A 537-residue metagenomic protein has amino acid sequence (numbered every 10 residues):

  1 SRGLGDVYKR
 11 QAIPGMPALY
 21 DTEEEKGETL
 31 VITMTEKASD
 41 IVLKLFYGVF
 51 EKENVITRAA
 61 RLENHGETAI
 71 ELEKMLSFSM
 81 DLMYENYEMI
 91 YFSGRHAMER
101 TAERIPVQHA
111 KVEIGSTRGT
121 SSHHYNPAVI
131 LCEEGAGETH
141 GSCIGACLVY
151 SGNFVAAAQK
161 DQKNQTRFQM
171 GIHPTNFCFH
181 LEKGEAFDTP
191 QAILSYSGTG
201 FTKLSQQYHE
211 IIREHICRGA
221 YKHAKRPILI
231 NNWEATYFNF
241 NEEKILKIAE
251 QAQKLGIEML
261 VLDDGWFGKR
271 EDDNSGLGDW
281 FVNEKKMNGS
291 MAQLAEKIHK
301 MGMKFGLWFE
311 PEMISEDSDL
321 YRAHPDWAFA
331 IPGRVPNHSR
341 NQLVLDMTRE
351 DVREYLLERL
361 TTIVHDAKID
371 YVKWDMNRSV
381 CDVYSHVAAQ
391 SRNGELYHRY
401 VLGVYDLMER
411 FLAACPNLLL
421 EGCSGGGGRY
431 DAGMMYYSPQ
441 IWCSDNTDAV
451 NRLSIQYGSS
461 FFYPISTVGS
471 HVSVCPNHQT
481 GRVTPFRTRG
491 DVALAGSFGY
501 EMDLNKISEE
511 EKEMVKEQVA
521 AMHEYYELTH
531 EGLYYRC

Functional and structural regions predicted by a protein language model:
G3-Y8: Short, small-residue-biased leader/transition segments that mark boundaries at the very start of proteins
Y20-I41, F46-K52, T57-A59, E63-H65 (+3 more regions): Beta-strand-rich recognition/accessory modules
E28-L30, E501-C537: Glycan-recognition and catalytic regions of carbohydrate-active enzymes
V42, G48, I56, A60-L62 (+12 more regions): Active-site and adjacent substrate-binding regions of carbohydrate-active enzymes
F46-T101: Acidic (Asp/Glu-rich), glycine- and aromatic
Y84-S122, P439, S444, V450-L453: Polar, glycine-rich mid-to-C-terminal structural blocks that act as macromolecule-binding/assembly scaffolds
Y221-E358, Y371, V383: Aromatic-lined carbohydrate-binding/catalytic grooves of carbohydrate-active enzymes
S315, D319-E354, H398-N505: Glycan-recognition surfaces
